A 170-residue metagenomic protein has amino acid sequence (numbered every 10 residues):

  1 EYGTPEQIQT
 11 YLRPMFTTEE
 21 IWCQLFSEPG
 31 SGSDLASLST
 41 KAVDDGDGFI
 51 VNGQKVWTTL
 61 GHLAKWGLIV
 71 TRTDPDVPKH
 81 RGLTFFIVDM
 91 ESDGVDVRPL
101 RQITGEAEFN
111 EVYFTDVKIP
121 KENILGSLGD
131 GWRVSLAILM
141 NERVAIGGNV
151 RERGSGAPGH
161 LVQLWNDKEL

Functional and structural regions predicted by a protein language model:
E1-E28, G46-D47: FAD-binding glycine-rich core of flavoenzymes that anchor FAD
T4, F86, F114: Residue-level signal for inorganic ion chemistry
G30-S33, W57-L60, P75-V77, R101-E108: Short Gly/Pro-enriched turn/cap motifs at secondary-structure boundaries
D34-A36, L60-A64, K79-G82, E106 (+1 more regions): Short glycine/proline-enriched turns and hinge-like loops at secondary-structure junctions
T40-V43: A structural signal for short hydrophobic beta-strand segments in well-ordered beta-sheet cores
N52-R98: A short core secondary-structure module
V95-L170: Glycine-rich beta->alpha junctions and the first turn(s) of the following alpha-helix
